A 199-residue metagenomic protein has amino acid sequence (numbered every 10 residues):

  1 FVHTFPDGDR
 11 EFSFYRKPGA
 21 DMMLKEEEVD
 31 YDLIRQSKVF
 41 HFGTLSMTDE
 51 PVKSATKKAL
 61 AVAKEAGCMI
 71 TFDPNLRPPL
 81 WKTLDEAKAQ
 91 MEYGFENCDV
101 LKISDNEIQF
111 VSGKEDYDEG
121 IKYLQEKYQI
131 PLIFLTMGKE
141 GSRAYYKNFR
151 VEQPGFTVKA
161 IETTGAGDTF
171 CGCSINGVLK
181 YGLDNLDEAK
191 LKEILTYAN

Functional and structural regions predicted by a protein language model:
F1-T44: Conserved N-terminal subdomain of the carbohydrate kinase-like
T4-G8, A87-M91, E119, F149-E152: Short, hinge-like loop/turn segments at secondary-structure boundaries
R16, H41-T44, F72-L76, M137: Short, structured patches in soluble enzyme cores that scaffold and shape functional sites
D32-R35, E96, Y128: Structured loop/turn residues at beta-strand edges in well-structured enzyme cores
L45-M47, F170-C171: Conserved short hydrophobic patches within well-ordered secondary structure
M47-Y123, I130-L132, E140-G141: Conserved beta-alpha-beta core of the PfkB/ribokinase-like small-molecule kinase fold
A61, G113-N199: Conserved phosphate-binding/catalytic region of the ribokinase-like
